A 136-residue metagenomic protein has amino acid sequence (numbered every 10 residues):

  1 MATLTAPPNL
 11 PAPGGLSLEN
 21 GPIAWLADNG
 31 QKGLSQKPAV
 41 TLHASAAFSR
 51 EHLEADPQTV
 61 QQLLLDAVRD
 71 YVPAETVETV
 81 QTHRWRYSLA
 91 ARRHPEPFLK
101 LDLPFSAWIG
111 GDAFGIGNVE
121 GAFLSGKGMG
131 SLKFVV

Functional and structural regions predicted by a protein language model:
M1-V40: Mid-domain catalytic core of redox enzymes that form a hydrophobic substrate pocket/lid adjacent to a catalytic redox
P8, L34-A39, A44-R86: Flavin-binding catalytic cores
A12-N20, D56-Q62, P97-F98: Short intrinsically disordered coil segments
G21, W25, L63, A67 (+1 more regions): Alpha-helical elements of Rossmann-like donor-binding domains used by nucleotide-donor carbohydrate transfer enzymes
D28-K37, T79-I109, A113-I116: FAD-binding beta-loop-beta segment adjacent to the flavin cofactor pocket
L53-E54, R93, V119-G121: Short, glycine/acidic-enriched capping/hinge loops at junctions between secondary-structure elements
T59, L63, F98-P104, F134-V136: Short, low-complexity, intrinsically disordered N-terminal peptides in bacterial proteins
L103-V136: Conserved mid-domain beta->alpha element of the FAD-binding
